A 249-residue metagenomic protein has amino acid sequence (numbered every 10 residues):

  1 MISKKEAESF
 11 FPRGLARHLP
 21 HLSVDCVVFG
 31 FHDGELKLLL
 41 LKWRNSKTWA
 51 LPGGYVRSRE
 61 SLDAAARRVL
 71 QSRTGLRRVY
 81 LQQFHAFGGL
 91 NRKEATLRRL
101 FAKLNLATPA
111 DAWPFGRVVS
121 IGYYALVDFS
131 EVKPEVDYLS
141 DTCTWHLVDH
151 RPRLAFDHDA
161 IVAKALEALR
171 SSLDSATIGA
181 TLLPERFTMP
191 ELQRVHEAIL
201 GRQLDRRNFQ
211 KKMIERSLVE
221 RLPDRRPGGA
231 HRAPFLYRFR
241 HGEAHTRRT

Functional and structural regions predicted by a protein language model:
M1-D25, L104-L106: Acidic, metal-coordinating catalytic segment for phosphate/diphosphate chemistry, firing primarily on the Nudix
G14-L15, D111, D224-G229: Short proline/glycine-enriched turn/loop segments at secondary-structure junctions
G14-W49: N-terminal strand-loop-strand
L22-V24, A64-R67, Q71-V132, R170-G179 (+1 more regions): Active-site segment of metal-dependent pyrophosphate-handling enzymes, primarily the Nudix hydrolase catalytic core
E35-R92, S171-E197: Conserved Nudix-box catalytic region and its N-terminal flanking loop in Nudix hydrolases and closely related
V118-L169, L173, E185-P190, V195 (+2 more regions): NUDIX/MutT-family hydrolases
V119, S217, R221-T249: Long, intrinsically disordered, low-complexity Ser/Thr/Pro-rich regulatory/activation regions of nuclear proteins
G179, I199-K212, R221-R225: Short conserved catalytic/interaction loops centered on acidic-Pro-aromatic/His motifs
